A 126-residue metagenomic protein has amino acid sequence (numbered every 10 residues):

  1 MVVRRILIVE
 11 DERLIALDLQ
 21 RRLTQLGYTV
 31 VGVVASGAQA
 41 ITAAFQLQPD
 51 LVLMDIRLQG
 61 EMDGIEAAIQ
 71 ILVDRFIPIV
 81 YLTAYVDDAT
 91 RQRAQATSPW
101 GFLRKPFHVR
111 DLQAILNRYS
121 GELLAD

Functional and structural regions predicted by a protein language model:
M1-R5, R110-D126: Non-catalytic signal-transmission and effector/linker regions of two-component phosphorelay proteins
E12-G32: Two-component/phosphorelay signaling modules centered on CheY-like receiver
Q20, V33-L51: Acidic, metal-coordinating helix/loop segments flanking the phosphotransfer/catalytic sites of two-component signaling
S36, M62-E66: Acidic catalytic/metal-coordinating carboxylates
D55-I56, T83: Active-site residues of response regulator receiver
I65-I77: Short amphipathic alpha-helix used as the core "switch/output" element in two-component signaling
V73, V80, V86-R104, A114 (+1 more regions): Alpha4 helix (beta4-alpha4-beta5 surface) of REC/receiver domains from two-component response regulators
